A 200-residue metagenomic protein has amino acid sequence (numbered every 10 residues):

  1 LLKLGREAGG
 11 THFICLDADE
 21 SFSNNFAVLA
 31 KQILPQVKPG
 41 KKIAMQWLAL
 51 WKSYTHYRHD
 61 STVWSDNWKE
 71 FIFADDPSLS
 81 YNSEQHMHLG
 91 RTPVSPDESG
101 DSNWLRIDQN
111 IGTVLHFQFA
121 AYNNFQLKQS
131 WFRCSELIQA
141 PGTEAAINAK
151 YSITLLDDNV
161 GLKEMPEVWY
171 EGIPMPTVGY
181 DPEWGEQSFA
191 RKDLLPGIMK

Functional and structural regions predicted by a protein language model:
L1-H12: Active-site nucleotide-sugar/metal-binding loop of Leloir-type enzymes
G10-S23: Short beta-strand-to-loop acidic/aromatic patch adjacent to the donor-nucleotide binding site
S21-K200: Catalytic-site signature of metal-activated, phosphate-bearing donor transferases, centered on the GT-A/GT-A-like
